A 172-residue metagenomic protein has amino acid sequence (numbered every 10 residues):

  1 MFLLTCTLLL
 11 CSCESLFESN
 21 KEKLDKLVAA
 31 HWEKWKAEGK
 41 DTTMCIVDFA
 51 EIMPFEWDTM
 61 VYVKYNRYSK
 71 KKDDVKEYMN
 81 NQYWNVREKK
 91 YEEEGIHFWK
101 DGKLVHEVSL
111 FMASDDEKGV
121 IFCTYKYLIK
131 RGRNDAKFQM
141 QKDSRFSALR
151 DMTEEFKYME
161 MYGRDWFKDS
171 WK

Functional and structural regions predicted by a protein language model:
M1-C11: Sec-dependent bacterial lipoprotein signal peptides
L4, D74-N81: Alpha-helical context
L4-C6, W32, G95: Exposed boundary/loop context
T5-T7, T42-T43, T59, T124 (+1 more regions): Residue-identity detector for threonine
C13-E77: N-terminal export/targeting and maturation segments
Y78-K172: Extracytoplasmic electrostatic interaction patches
